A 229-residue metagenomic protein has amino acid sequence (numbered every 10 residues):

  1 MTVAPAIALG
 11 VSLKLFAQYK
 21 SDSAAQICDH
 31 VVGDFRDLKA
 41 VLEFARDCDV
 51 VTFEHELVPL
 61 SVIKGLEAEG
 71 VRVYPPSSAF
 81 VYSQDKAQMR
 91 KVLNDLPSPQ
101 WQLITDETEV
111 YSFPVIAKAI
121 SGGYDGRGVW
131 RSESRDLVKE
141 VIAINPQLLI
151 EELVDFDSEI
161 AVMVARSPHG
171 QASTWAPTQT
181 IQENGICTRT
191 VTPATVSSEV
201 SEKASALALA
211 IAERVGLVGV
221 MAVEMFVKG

Functional and structural regions predicted by a protein language model:
M1-Q88: ATP-binding N-terminal substructure of ATP-dependent carboxylate-amine bond-forming enzymes
L9, Q26, F113, S158 (+1 more regions): A generic structural signal for short beta-strands and their flanking turns/coil linkers
A17, V32, P75, L103-T105 (+3 more regions): Short loop/edge segments at beta-strand edges and connector loops that shape dinucleotide/nucleotide cofactor-binding
A45, T52, A208, A212-V215: Structural signal for hydrophobic packing residues in well-ordered secondary-structure cores of soluble enzyme domains
T52, I116, A222: Generic enzyme active-site microenvironment
F80-I211: Active-site nucleotide/adenylate-binding loops and adjacent lid/helix of ATP-dependent enzymes
G216-G229: Conserved metal-phosphate-binding beta-hairpin within the catalytic cores of diverse ATP-dependent phosphoryl-transfer
